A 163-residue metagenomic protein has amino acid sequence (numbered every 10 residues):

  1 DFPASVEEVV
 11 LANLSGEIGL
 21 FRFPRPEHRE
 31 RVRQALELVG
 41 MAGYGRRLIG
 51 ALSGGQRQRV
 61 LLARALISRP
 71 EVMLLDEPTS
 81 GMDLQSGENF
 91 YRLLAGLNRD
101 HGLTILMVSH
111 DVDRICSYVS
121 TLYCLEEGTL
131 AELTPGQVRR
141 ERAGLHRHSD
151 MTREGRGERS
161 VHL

Functional and structural regions predicted by a protein language model:
P26-Y44: Conserved ABC ATPase "signature" region
L48-L52: Conserved ABC ATPase signature
R69: Conserved catalytic motifs of ABC-family nucleotide-binding domains
M73-D76: Catalytic Walker B motif of ABC-type/P-loop ATPase nucleotide-binding domains
L84-S86: Helix N-cap at the start of a conserved alpha-helix in ABC-type nucleotide-binding domains
S109-H110: H-loop/switch region of ABC-family ATPase nucleotide-binding domains
S120-P135: H-loop (His-switch) and adjacent beta-strand-loop-beta switch element of ABC-type ATPase nucleotide-binding domains
